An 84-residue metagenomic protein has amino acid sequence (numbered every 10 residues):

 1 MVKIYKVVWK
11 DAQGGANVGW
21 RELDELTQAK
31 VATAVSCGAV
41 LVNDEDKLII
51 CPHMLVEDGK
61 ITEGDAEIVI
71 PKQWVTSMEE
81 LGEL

Functional and structural regions predicted by a protein language model:
V2-L84: Conserved RNA-binding domains used in RNP assembly and mRNA/RNA metabolism
